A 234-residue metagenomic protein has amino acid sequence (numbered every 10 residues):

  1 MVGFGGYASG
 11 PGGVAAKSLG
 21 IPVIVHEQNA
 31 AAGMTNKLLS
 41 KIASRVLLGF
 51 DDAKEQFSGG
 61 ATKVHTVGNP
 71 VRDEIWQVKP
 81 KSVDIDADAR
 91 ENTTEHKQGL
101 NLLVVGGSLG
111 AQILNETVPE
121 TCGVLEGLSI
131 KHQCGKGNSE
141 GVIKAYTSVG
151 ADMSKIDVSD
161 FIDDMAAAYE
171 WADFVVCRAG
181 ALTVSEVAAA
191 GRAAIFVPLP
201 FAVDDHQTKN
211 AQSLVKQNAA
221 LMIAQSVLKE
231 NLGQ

Functional and structural regions predicted by a protein language model:
M1, V175, A193-A194, A220: Hydrophobic acceptor-binding patch used for acceptor engagement in glycosyltransferases
M1-L19: An aromatic- and histidine-rich active-site surface loop
V14, A166, V184-R192, Q212: Short alpha-helical segment that forms part of, or immediately flanks, the ligand-binding pocket in carbohydrate-active
K17-K81, I85: Active-site-proximal region of nucleotide-activated glycan assembly enzymes, centered on histidine/acidic-rich loops
S18, E170-W171, A189, F196 (+1 more regions): Flexible glycine/serine/alanine-rich "lid" or loop that lines and gates the nucleotide-sugar donor pocket in diverse
P80-V83, A87-V175, T208-A211, K216 (+1 more regions): Donor-nucleotide binding loops and adjacent catalytic segments primarily of GT-B fold Leloir glycosyltransferases
E170-S185, R192-A193: Acidic donor-binding loop of glycosyltransferase active sites
C177, A193-D204: Short hydrophobic beta-strand element within catalytic cores of glycosyltransferases and related nucleotide-activated
